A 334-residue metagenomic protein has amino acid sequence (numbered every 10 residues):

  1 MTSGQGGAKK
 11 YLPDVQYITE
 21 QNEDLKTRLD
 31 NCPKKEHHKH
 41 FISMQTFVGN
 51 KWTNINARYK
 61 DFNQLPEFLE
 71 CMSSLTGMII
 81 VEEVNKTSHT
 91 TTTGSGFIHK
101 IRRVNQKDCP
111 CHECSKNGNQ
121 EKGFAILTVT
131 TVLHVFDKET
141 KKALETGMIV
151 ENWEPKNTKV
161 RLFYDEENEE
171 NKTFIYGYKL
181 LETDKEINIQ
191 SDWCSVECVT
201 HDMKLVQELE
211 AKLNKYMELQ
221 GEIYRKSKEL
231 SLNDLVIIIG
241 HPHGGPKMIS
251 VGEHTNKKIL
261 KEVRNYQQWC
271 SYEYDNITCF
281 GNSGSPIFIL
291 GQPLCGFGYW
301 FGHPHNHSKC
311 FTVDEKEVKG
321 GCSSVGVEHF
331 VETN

Functional and structural regions predicted by a protein language model:
M1-N334: Terminal presequence/propeptide segments associated with secretion/organelle targeting and zymogen/polyprotein
